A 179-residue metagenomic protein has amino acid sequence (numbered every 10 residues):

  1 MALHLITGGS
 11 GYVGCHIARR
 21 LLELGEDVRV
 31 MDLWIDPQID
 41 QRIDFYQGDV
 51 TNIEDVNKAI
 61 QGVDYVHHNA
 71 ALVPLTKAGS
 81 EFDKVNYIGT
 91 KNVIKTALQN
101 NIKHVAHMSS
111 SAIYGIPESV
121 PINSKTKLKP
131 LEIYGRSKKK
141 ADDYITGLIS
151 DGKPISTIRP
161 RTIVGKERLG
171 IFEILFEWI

Functional and structural regions predicted by a protein language model:
H4-L24: N-terminal Rossmann NAD(P)H-binding glycine-rich loop of SDR-like oxidoreductase domains
T7, M31, V66-A70, V105-S111 (+1 more regions): SDR active-site strand-loop-helix element
E26-P37: Conserved glycine-rich Rossmann-like NAD(P)H-binding loop of the short-chain dehydrogenase/reductase
R42-N52: Rossmann-fold cofactor-recognition segment
V50-V85, T96-Q99, I113-I116: NAD(P)H-binding glycine-rich loop region in Rossmannoid oxidoreductase-like domains and their noncatalytic homologs
T51, E81-N92, E132, R136-S137: Glycine-rich NAD(P)-binding loop of the Rossmann-fold in SDR/ketoreductase-type enzymes
I88-I133, L148, S156: Conserved Rossmann-fold NAD(P)-dependent oxidoreductase catalytic core, especially the SDR/UDP-sugar
L148-I179: NAD(P)-dependent short-chain dehydrogenase/reductase
